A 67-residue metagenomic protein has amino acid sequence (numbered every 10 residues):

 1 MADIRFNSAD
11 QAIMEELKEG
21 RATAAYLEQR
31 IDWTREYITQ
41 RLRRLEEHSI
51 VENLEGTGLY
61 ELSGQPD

Functional and structural regions predicted by a protein language model:
A2-A9, T23, N53-D67: Short, cationic-aromatic polyanion-contact patches
Q11-L17: Hydrophobic residues on short alpha-helical segments
L17, L27, L42-L45: Generic leucine side-chain signal with a strong bias for well-ordered alpha-helical environments
A22-R30: Short acidic, hydrophobic short linear motifs in intrinsically disordered regions
E28, T39, G56-T57: Short loop/turn and capping residues at structural boundaries
W33-R44: Short amphipathic alpha-helical interaction segments
S49: Glycine-centered, phosphate/nucleic-acid-interacting loop/turn motifs that mediate DNA/RNA or nucleotide
